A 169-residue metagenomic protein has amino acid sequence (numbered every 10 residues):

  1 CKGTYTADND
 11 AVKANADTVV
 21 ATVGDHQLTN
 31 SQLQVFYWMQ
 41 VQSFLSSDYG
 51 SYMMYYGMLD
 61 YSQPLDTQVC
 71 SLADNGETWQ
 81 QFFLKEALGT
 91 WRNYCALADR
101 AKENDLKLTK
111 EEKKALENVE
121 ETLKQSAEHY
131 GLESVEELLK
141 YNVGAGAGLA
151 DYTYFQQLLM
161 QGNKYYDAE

Functional and structural regions predicted by a protein language model:
C1-G3: Bacterial signal peptide processing site
A7-L149: N-terminal targeting/tethering segments
G146, A150-L159: Acidic, Ser/Thr/Gly/Pro-rich low-complexity segments that form flexible
L158-E169: Non-catalytic, conformational "gating/processing" segments within enzyme and secreted inhibitor domains
